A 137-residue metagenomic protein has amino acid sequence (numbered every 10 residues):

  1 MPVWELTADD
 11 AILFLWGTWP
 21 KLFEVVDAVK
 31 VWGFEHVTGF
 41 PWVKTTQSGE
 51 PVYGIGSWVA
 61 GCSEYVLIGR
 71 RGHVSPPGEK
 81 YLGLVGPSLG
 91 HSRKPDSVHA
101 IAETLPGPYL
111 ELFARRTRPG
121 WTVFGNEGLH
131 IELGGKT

Functional and structural regions predicted by a protein language model:
M1-T137: Class I S-adenosyl-L-methionine
